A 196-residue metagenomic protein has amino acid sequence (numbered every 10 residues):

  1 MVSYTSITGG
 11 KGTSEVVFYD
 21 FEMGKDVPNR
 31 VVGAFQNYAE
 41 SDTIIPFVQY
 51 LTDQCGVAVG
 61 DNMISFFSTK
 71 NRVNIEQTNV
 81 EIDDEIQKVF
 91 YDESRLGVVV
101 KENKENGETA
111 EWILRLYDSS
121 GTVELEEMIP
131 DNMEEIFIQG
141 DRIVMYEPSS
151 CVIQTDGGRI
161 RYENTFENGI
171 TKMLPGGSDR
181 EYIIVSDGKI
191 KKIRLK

Functional and structural regions predicted by a protein language model:
M1-G10, V17, I45-G60, I64-S65 (+3 more regions): Short beta-strand elements that form the blades of beta-propeller/WD-repeat-like and other beta-sheet-rich scaffold
K11-A39, G60-E81, N106-I129, S149-G169 (+1 more regions): Surface-exposed loop/turn elements that mediate protein-protein interactions on large endomembrane-trafficking
R30-D53, V80-S94, M128-D141, N168-E181: Repeated scaffold domains used in trafficking and secretory/extracellular systems, primarily beta-propellers
